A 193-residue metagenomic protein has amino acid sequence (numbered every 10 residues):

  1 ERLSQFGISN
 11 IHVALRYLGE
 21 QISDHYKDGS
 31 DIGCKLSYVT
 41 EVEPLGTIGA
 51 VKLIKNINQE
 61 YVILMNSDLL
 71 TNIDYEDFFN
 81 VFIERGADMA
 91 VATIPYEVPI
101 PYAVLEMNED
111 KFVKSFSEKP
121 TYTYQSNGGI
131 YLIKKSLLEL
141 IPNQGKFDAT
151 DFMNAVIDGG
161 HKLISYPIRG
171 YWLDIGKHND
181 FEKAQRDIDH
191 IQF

Functional and structural regions predicted by a protein language model:
E1-S67, D77, Q144: Conserved N-terminal catalytic core of the sugar/cofactor nucleotidyltransferase
I8, Q59, G86-A87, G160-H161: Short, high-confidence coil segments that cap the C-terminus of an alpha-helix and link into the following beta-strand
I22, I54, D68, F82 (+3 more regions): Residue-level signal for inorganic ion chemistry
D28-I32, E106-N108, A155-I157: Short, conserved catalytic or adaptor-binding loops enriched in Gly and charged residues
I63, L70, E76-I83, E97-P99 (+1 more regions): Catalytic-core segments of class I nucleotidyltransferases/pyrophosphorylases that form NMP-activated intermediates
R85-P95: A short, conserved acidic/glycine-rich loop-to-beta-strand motif that forms the donor nucleotide-sugar/metal
V104-M107, S165: A structural signal for short hydrophobic beta-strand segments in well-ordered beta-sheet cores
